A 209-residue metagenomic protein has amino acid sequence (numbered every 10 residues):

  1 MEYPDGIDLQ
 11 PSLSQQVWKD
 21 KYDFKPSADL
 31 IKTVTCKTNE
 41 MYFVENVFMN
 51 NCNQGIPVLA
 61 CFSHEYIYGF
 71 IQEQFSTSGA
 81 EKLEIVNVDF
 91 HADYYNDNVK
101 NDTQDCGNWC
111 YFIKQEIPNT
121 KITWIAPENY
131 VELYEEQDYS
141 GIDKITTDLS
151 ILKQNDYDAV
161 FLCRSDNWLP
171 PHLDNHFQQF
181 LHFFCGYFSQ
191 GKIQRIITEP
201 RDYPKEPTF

Functional and structural regions predicted by a protein language model:
M1-F209: Conserved alpha-helical scaffold segments that buttress catalytic/binding sites
